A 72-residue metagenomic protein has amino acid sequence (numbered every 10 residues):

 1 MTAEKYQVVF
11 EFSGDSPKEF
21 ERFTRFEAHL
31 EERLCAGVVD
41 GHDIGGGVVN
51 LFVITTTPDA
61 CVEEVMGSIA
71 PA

Functional and structural regions predicted by a protein language model:
M1-P17: Short glycine-/aliphatic-rich beta-strand segments at the starts of folded cytosolic domains
V8-F10, L30, L51-V53: Generic structural hydrophobic/aromatic packing signal, biased to beta-strands
S13-D15, E32, G41, G45: A preference for well-ordered globular domain cores that mediate specific macromolecular interactions or catalysis
D15-K18, P58-A60: Short acidic, S/G/P-rich loop/turn micro-motifs used as interaction or catalytic elements
P17-A36: Short amphipathic alpha-helix segments
L34, I69-A72: A common structural junction motif
G37-S68: Short, intrinsically disordered low-complexity segments
